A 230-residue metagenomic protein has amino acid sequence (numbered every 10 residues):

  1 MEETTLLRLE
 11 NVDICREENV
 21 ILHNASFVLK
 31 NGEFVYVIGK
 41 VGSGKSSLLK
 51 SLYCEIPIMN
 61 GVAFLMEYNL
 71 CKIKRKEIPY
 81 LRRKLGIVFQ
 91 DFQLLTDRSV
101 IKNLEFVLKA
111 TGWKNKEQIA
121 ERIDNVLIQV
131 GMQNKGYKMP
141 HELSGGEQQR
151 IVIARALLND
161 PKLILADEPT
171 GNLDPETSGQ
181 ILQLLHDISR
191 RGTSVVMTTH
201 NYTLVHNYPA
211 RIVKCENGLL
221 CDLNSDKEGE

Functional and structural regions predicted by a protein language model:
Y53: Helix-to-loop junction immediately C-terminal to a conserved catalytic motif
G61-N69: Conserved ABC transporter NBD signature motif
L70-G86, I188-R190: ABC ATPase NBD coupling module
R98-F106: Short coil-to-helix segment of the ABC ATPase nucleotide-binding domain corresponding to the Q-loop/switch region
M139-L143, E147: Conserved ABC ATPase signature
L158-K162: A short, proline-enriched helix->beta-strand linker immediately N-terminal to the Walker B motif in ABC-type P-loop
I164-D167: Catalytic Walker B motif of ABC-type/P-loop ATPase nucleotide-binding domains
